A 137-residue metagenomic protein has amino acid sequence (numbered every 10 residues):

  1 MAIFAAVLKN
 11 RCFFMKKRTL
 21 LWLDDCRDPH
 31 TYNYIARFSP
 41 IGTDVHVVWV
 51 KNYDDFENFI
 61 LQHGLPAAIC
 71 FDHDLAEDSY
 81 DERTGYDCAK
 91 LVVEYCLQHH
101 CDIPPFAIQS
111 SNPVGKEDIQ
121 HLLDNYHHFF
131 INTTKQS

Functional and structural regions predicted by a protein language model:
A6-V7, W49: Short linear sequence motifs
M15-S137: Catalytic phosphate/metal-binding cores of nucleic-acid and nucleotide-processing enzymes, i.e., regions that mediate
